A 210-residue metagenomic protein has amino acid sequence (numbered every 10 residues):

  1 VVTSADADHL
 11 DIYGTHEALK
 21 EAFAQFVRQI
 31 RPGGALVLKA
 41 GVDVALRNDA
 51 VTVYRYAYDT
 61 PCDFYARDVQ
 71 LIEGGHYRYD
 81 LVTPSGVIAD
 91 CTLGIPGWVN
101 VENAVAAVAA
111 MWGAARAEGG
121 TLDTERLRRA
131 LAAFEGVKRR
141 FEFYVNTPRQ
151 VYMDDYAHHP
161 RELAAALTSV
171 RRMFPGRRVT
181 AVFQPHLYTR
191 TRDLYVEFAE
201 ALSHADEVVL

Functional and structural regions predicted by a protein language model:
V1-V151, G176: Acidic, Mg2+-coordinating active-site environments of NTP-dependent enzymes
D11-E17, A157, P185-R190: Short, flexible loop segments at the rims of nucleotide/cofactor-binding pockets, characterized by
L93-I95, D154, F183-P185: Short glycine-centered, acidic/aromatic-flanked micro-motifs in structured strand/loop junctions that mark active-site
N100-A106, R126, H158, E162 (+2 more regions): Generic hydrophobic secondary-structure packing signal
A132, G136-R139, P160-L210: Active-site beta-alpha connecting loops in nucleotide-dependent enzymes
Y152-H158: Switch II (G3) loop of P-loop NTPases
